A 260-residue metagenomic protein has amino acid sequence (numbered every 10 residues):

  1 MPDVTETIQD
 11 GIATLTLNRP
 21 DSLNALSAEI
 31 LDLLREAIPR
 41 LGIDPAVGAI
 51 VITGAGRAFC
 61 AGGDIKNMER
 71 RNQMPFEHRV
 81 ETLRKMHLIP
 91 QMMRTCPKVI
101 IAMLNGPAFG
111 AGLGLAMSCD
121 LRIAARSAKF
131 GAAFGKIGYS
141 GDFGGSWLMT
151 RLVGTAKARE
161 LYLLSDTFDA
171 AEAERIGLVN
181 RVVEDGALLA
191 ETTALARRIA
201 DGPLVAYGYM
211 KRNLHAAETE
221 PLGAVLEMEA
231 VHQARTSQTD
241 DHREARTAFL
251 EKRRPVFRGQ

Functional and structural regions predicted by a protein language model:
M1-A55, Q91: Conserved CoA-thioester-binding segment of acyl-CoA-metabolizing enzymes
L15, R19, L33-L34, I52 (+7 more regions): Terminal peptide-recognition signature
N24-L31, P75-R79, D185: Flexible, glycine- and charge-enriched loops at secondary-structure boundaries
L26, M68-R71, C96: Helix-loop segment at the mouth of the active site in Rossmann-fold oxidoreductases, especially SDR/KR enzymes
I30-L33, T82-K85, L188, E229: Hydrophobic alpha-helical membrane-association signature
P39, G54-Q91, A108, P221: Glycine- (often His-adjacent) and acidic-residue-rich active-site loop that binds/positions the CoA thioester
Q91-Y207, G223, A230-T247, E251-R253 (+1 more regions): Crotonase-fold acyl-CoA enzyme core
K211-E220: Short, charged, surface-exposed hinge/linker loops at domain edges that act as mobile lids or interdomain connectors
